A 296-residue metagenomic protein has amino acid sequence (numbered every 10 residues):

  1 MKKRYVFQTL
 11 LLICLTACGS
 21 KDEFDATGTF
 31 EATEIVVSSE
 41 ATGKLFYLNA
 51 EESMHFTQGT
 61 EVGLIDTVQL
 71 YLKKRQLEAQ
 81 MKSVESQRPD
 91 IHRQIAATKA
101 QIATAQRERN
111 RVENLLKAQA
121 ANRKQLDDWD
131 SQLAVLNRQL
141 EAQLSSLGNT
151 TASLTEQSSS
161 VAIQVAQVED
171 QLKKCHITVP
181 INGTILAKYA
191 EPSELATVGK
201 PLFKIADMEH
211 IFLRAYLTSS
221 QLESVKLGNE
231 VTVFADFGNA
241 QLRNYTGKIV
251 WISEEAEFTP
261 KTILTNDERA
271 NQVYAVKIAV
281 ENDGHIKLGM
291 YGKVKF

Functional and structural regions predicted by a protein language model:
K2-L12: Sec-dependent signal peptide recognition, specifically the positively charged N-region followed immediately by
C14-A17: C-terminal motif of bacterial Sec signal peptides marking the signal peptidase cleavage site
E23-D25, L72, Q76-Q87, R93 (+2 more regions): Extended amphipathic alpha-helical segments
E23-D25, T178-V179, A235-T246: Short coil-to-beta-strand transition motifs
E23-Q87, A118, K124, K188-E191 (+3 more regions): Long, amphipathic coiled-coil "stalk"/hairpin helices in large membrane-associated assemblies
T29, L45-E51, H55-Q58, Q167-Q171 (+3 more regions): Surface-exposed patches in structured soluble domains
L217-R243, A270-V294: Surface-exposed connector loops and short turns at secondary-structure junctions
E255-N266: Short, solvent-exposed secondary-structure boundary/capping segments
